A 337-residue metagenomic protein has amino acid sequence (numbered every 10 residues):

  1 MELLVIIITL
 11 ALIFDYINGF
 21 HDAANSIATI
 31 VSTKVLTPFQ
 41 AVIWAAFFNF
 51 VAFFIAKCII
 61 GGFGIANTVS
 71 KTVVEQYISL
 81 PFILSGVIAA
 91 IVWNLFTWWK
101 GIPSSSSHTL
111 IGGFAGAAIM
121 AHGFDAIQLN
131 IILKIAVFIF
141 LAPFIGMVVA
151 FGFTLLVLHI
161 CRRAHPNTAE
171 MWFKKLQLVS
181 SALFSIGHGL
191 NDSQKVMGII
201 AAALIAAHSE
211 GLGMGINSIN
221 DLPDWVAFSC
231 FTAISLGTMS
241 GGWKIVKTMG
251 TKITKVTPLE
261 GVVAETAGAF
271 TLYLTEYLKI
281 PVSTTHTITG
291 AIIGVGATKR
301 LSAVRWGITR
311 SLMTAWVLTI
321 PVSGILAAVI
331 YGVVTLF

Functional and structural regions predicted by a protein language model:
M1-F337: Multi-pass alpha-helical transmembrane bundle typical of ion/small-solute transporters and intramembrane aspartyl
